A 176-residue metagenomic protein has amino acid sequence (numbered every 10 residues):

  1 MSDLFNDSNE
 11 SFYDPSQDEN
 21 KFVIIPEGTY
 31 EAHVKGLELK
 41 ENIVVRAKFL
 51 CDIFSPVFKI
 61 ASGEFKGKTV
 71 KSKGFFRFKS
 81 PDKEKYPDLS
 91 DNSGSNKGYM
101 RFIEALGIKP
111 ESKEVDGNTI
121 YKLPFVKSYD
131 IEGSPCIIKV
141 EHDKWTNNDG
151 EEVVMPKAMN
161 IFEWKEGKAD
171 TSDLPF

Functional and structural regions predicted by a protein language model:
M1-F176: Short beta-rich binding modules
